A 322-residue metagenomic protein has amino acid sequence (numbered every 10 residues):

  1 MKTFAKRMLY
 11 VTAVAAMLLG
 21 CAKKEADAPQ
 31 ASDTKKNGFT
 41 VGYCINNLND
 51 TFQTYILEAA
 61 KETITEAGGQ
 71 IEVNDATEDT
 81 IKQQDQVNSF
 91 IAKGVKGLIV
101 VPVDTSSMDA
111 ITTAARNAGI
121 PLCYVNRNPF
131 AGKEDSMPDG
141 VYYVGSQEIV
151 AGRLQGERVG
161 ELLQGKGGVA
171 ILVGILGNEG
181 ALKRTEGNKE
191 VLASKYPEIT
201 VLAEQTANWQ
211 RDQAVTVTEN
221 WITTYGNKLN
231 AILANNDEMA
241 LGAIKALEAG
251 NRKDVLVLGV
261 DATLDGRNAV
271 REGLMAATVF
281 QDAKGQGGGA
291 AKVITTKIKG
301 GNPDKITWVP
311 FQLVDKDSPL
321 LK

Functional and structural regions predicted by a protein language model:
M1-T40, T65, Q70, T113-I120: Short, low-complexity disordered leader/linker segments with a strong preference for bacterial N-terminal type II
Y10, A22, A28-F39, L172 (+3 more regions): Hinge/cleft segment of the Venus flytrap/periplasmic-binding protein
K35, V41, Q83, Y142-V169 (+3 more regions): Hydrophobic alpha-helical segments within soluble ligand-binding/sensing domains
G38-A67, I71-S89, K93-V95, V101-T105 (+4 more regions): Extracytoplasmic "Venus flytrap"
F52-E66, A151-Q155, E179-I199, Q213 (+4 more regions): Short, solvent-exposed amphipathic alpha-helices that sit in or adjacent to ligand/effector-binding or catalytic
P102-N117, N188, L202-A203, A207-R267: Hydrophobic alpha-helical
T105, A110-V150, G168, T263-R271 (+1 more regions): Flexible loop/hinge segments that line or gate small-molecule binding clefts
N230-A234, L241-P310, V314-D317, L321: Exported/periplasmic ABC-transporter solute-binding proteins
